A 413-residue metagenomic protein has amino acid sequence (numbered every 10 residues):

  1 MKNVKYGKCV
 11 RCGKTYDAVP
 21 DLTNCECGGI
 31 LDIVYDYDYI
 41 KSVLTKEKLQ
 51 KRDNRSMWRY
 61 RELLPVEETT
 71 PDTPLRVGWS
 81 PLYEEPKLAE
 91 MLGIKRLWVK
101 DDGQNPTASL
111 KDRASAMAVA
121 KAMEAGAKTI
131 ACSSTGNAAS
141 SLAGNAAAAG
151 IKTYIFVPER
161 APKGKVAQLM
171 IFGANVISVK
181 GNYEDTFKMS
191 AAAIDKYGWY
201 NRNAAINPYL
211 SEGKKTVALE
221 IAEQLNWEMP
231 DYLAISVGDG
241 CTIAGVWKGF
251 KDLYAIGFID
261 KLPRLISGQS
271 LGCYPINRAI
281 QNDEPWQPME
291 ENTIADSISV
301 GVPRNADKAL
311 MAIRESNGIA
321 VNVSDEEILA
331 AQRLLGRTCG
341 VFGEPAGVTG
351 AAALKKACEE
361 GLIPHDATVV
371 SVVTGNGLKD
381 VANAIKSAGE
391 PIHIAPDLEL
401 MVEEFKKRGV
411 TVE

Functional and structural regions predicted by a protein language model:
M1-E413: PLP-dependent amino-acid enzyme catalytic core
